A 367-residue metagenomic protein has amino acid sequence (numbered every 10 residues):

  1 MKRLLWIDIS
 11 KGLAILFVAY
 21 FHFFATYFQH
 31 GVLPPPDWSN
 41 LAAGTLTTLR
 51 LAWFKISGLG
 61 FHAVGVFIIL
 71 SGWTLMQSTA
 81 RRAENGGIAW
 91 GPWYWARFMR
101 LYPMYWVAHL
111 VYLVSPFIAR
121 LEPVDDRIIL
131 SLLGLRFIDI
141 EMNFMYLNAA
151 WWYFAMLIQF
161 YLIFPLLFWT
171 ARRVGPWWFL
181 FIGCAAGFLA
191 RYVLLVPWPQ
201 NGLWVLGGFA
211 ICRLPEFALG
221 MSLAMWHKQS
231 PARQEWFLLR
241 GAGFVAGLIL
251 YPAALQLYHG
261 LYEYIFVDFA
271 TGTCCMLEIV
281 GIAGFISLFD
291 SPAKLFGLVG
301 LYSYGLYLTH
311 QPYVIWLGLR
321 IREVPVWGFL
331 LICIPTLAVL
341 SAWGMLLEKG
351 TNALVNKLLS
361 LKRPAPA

Functional and structural regions predicted by a protein language model:
M1-L189, R320-A367: Membrane-cytosol interface segments of multi-pass membrane proteins, especially ER/Golgi lipid-handling enzymes
L5, A52-V64, N143-M156, L194-L219 (+2 more regions): Interfacial loop-to-helix transition and helix-capping segments at the boundaries of transmembrane helices
L16-F23, L132-D139, G183-V196, V245-Y258 (+1 more regions): Aromatic-anchored segments of alpha-helical transmembrane domains
M76, Y161-F164, W169, F217-P231: Internal transmembrane alpha-helix with an interfacial aromatic "cap," most often the third helix
G86-G91, V111-R120, R136-Y146, P197-W204 (+4 more regions): Short juxtamembrane and helix-loop transition motifs at transmembrane-helix boundaries in membrane proteins
A108-V111, L132-F137, R191-L195, C212-W226: Hydrophobic, membrane-facing alpha-helical anchors
T170-C184, W226-I249: Hydrophobic alpha-helical segments of polytopic membrane proteins
F217, F244-A353: Alpha-helical transmembrane segments of multi-pass integral membrane proteins
